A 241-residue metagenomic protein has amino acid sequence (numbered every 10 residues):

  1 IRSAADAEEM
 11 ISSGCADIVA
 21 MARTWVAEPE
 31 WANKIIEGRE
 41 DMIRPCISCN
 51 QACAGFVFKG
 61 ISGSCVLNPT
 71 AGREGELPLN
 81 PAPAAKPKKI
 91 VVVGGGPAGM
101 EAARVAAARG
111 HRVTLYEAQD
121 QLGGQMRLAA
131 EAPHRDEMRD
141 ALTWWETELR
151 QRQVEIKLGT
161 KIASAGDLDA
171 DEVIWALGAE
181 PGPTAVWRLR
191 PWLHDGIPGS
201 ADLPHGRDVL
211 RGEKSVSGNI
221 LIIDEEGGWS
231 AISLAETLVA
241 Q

Functional and structural regions predicted by a protein language model:
I1-V93, P97, E101-V113, Q121 (+3 more regions): Flavin-dependent oxidoreductase catalytic cores
I11, P87-A118, K157-D169, A176-W187 (+2 more regions): Rossmann-like dinucleotide/flavin-binding elements
G14, I36-R39, E131-R135, W192-L193: Short, hinge-like loop/turn segments at secondary-structure boundaries
A16, A170-D171: Local beta-strand N-terminus motif with an aromatic residue
W31-K34, K59-G60, M126-L128, A170 (+1 more regions): Short aromatic-enriched loop/helix-cap "lid" or pocket-rim segments at secondary-structure transitions that line
G124-L168: N-terminal Rossmann-like dinucleotide/flavin-binding domain of flavoprotein oxidoreductases that bind FAD/FMN
